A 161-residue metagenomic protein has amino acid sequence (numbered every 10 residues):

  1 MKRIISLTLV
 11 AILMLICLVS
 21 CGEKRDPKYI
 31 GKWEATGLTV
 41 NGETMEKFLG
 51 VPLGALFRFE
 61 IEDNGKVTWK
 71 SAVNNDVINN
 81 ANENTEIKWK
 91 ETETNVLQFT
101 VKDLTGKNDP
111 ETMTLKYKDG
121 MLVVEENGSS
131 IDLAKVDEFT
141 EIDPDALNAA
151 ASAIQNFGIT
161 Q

Functional and structural regions predicted by a protein language model:
M1-L9: Positively charged n-region of N-terminal signal peptides that target proteins for export
I16-S20: C-terminal motif of bacterial Sec signal peptides marking the signal peptidase cleavage site
G22-K24: Bacterial signal peptide processing site
D26-E46, G50: Tryptophan-anchored aromatic micro-motifs
M45-V96: N-terminal glycine/threonine-rich, aromatic-flanked beta-hairpin/loop signature
F48-V51, V96-L115: An anionic, turn-rich surface loop/hairpin at beta-sheet edges that serves as a generic interaction/coordination patch
W69-S71, L97-L104, V123-E126: Short beta-strand segments that buttress and anchor functional surface loops
A81-N95, E125-Q161: Edge beta-strand at a domain terminus
